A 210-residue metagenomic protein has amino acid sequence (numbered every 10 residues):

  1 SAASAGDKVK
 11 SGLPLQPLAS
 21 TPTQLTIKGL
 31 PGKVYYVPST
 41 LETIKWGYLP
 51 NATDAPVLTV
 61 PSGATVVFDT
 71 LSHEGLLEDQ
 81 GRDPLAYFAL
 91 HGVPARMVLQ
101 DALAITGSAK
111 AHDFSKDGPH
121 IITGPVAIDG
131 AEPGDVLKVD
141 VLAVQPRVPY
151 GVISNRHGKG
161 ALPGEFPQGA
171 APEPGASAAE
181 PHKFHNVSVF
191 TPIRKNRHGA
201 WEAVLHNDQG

Functional and structural regions predicted by a protein language model:
A5-S39, T43: N-terminal pre-domain segments of enzymes
S39-N51, S115-I122: Short, structured beta-strand/loop micro-motifs enriched in basic residues and often containing a Trp
A55-T59, R82, T123-D129: Short, surface-exposed secondary-structure edge patches
F68, V136-V139: A generic structural signal for residues embedded in beta-strands
H73-L85, V144-N155: Short, Lys/Arg- and Gly-enriched loop/turn segments at beta-strand edges
G75, D79-G107, P163-G164: Active-site-surrounding "flap" and adjacent substrate/cofactor-binding loops of secreted or lumenal enzymes, prototyped
S108, S115-D129, D140-G210: Intrinsically disordered, low-complexity linker/loop segments enriched in Gly/Pro and charged/polar residues
